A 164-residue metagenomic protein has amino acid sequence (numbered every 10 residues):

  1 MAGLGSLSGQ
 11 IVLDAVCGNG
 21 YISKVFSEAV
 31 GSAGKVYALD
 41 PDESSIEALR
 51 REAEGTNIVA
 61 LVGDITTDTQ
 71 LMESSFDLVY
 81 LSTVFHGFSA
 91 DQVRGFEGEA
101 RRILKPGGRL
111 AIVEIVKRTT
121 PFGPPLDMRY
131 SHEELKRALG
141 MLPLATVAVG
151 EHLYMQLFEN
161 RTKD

Functional and structural regions predicted by a protein language model:
M1-Q10, V25: Conserved alpha-helix/loop element of class I SAM-dependent methyltransferases that forms part of the SAM/SAH-binding
L7, T66-V79: A short acidic, Gly/Pro-enriched loop at the edge of an enzyme's catalytic core that lines a small-molecule cofactor
L13, N19-T67: Class I SAM-dependent methyltransferase SAM/SAH-binding core
V30-G31, F88-S89, L104-P106: Helix-to-beta-strand junctions that scaffold the AdoMet/dcAdoMet cofactor pocket in Class I SAM-dependent enzymes
D77-D91: A short SAM/SAH-binding and catalytic strip from SAM-dependent methyltransferases
R94-P106: A short glycine-rich, Lys/Arg-flanked "PGG" loop and its adjoining helix->strand segment in the class I
G107-E114: Conserved beta-strand signature within the Rossmann-like core of class I S-adenosyl-L-methionine
V147-D164: Core SAM-dependent methyltransferase catalytic element
